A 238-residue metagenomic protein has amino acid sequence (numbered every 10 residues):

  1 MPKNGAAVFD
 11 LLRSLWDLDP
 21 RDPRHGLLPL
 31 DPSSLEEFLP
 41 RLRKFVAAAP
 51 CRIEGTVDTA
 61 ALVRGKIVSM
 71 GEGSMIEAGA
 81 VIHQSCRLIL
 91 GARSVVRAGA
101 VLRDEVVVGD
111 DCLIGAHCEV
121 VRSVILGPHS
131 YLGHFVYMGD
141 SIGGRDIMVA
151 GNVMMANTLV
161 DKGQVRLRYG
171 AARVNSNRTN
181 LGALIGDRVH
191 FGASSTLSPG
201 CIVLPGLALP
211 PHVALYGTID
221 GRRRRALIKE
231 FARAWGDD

Functional and structural regions predicted by a protein language model:
M1-K66, E72-G73, G206, H212-V213 (+1 more regions): Terminal amphipathic alpha-helical/low-complexity segments used for targeting or macromolecular assembly
R21-P29, E72-S85, V120-L126, G143-D146 (+1 more regions): Short, charge-rich amphipathic segments
R43-V46, T59-K66, R93-L102, D140-R145: Short charge-dense sequence patches
R64-G65, S85, L113, T179: Short, flexible, glycine/charge-rich loop motifs used to bind or transfer phosphoryl groups or to couple energy/partner
S69, M75, I89, V107 (+2 more regions): ABC ATPase A-loop
A78-H83, L88-L90, S94-V124, P128-H134 (+3 more regions): Extended, compositionally simple hydrophobic/Ser/Thr-rich segments that build repetitive fibrous architectures
A116-H117, I125-D238: Glycine-rich hexapeptide-repeat left-handed beta-helix
